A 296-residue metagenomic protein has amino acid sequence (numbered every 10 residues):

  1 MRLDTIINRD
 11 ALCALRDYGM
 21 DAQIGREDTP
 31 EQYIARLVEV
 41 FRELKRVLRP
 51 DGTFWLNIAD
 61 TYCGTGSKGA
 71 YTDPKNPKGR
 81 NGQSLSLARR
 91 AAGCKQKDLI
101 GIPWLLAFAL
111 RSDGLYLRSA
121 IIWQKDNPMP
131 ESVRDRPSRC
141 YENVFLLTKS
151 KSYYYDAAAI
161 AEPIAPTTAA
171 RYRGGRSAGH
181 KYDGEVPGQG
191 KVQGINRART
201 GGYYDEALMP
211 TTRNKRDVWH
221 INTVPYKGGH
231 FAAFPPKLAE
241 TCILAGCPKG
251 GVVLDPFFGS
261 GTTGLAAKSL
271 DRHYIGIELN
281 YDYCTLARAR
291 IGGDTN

Functional and structural regions predicted by a protein language model:
M1-N296: Core catalytic lobe of class I
